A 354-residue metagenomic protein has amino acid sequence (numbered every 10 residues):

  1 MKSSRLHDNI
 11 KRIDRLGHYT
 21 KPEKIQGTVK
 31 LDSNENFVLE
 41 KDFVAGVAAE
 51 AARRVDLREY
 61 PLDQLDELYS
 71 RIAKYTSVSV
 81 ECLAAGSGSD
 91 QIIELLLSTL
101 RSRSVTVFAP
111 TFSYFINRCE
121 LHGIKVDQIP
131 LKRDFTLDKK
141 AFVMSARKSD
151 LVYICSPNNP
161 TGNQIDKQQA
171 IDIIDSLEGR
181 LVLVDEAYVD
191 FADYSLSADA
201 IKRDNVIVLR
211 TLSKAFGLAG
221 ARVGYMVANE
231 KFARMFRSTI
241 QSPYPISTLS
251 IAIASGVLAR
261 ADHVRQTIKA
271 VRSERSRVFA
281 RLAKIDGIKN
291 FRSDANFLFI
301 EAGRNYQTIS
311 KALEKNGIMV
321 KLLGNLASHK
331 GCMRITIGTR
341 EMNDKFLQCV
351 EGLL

Functional and structural regions predicted by a protein language model:
M1-E59, T136, K148: N-terminal "arm"/small-domain region of PLP-dependent enzymes with the aminotransferase-like
E40-K41, N205-K284, K289-F291: PLP-dependent aminotransferase class I/II
L57-L177, Y188-R203, I207, T267: Conserved core of the PLP fold type I
L65-D66, G220, D294-A295, A327-G331: Short acidic/glycine-enriched loop/turn segments that link adjacent beta-strands
Q168, K315-N316, N325-L354: PLP-dependent enzyme catalytic core of the Aspartate aminotransferase-like
A228, I300-R304, I337-T339: Short beta-strand-to-loop capping motifs
V271-R272, L282-N316: Conserved PLP-binding catalytic core of the aspartate aminotransferase-like
